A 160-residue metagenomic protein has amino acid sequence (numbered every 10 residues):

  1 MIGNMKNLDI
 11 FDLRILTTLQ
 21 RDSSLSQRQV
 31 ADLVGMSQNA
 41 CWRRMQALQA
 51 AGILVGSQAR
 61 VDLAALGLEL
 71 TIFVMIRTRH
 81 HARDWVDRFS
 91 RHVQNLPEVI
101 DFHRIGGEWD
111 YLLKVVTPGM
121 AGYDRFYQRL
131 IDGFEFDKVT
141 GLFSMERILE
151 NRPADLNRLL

Functional and structural regions predicted by a protein language model:
M1-L160: A compositional/biophysical signature of low hydrophobicity enriched in polar/charged and small residues
